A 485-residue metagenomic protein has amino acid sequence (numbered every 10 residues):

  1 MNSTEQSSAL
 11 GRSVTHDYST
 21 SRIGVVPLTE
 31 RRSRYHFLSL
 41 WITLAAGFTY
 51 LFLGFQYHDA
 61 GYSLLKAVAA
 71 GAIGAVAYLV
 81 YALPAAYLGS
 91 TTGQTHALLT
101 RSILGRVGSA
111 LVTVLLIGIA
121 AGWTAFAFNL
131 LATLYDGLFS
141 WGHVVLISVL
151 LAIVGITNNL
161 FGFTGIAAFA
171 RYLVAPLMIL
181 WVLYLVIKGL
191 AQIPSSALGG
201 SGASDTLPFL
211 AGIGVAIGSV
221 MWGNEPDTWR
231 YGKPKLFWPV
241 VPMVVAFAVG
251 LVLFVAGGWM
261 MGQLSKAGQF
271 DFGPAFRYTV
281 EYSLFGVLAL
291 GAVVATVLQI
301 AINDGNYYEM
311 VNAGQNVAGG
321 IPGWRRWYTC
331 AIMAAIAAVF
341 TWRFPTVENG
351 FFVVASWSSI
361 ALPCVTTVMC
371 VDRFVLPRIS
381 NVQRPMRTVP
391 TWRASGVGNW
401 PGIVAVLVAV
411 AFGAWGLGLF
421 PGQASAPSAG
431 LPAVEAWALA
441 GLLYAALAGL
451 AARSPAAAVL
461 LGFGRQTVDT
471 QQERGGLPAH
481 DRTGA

Functional and structural regions predicted by a protein language model:
M1-L64, L207-A211, G223, R230-F237 (+1 more regions): Membrane-interface "cap" regions at the ends of multi-pass membrane proteins
R34-L51, L185-Q192, G199-Q263, Y282-D304 (+1 more regions): Hydrophobic, membrane-embedded alpha-helices of multi-pass small-molecule transporters
H58-A70, L134-I147, T164-L173, L290 (+5 more regions): Transmembrane helix-loop boundary segments of multi-pass membrane transporters
H58-G61, Y87, L130-L138, A152-L173 (+5 more regions): Membrane-water interface regions at transmembrane-helix termini and the short interhelical loops of multi-pass membrane
T113-I117, L138-F161, V174-V186, L207-E225 (+3 more regions): Transmembrane alpha-helical segments of multi-pass small-molecule transport proteins
A132, L146-K188, S201-G202, P242-F247 (+2 more regions): Membrane-interface loop-to-helix entry segments
I147-S148, N316-N349, T391-G413: Loop-to-transmembrane helix boundary motifs in multi-pass membrane proteins
T366-L443, A457-R465, D469: C-terminal membrane-solvent junction of multi-pass transporters and transport-like membrane proteins
